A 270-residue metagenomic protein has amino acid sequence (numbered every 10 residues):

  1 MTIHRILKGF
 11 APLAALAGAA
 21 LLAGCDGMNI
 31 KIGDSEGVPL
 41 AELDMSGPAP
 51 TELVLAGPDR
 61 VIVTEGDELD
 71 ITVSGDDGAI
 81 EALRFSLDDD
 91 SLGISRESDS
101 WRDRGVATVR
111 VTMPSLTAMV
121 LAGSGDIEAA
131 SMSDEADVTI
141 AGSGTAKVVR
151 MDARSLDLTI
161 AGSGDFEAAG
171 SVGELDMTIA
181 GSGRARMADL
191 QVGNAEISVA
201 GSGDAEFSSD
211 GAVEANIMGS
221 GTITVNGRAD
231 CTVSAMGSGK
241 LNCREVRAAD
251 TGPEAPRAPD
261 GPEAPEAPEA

Functional and structural regions predicted by a protein language model:
T2-P12, L21-A122, D126-T139, R150-T159 (+5 more regions): Acidic (Asp/Glu) and glycine-rich low-complexity loops/linkers that are typically intrinsically disordered
A118-D126, D137-T145, S155-E167, E174-R186 (+4 more regions): Tandem repeat domain/solenoid detector
